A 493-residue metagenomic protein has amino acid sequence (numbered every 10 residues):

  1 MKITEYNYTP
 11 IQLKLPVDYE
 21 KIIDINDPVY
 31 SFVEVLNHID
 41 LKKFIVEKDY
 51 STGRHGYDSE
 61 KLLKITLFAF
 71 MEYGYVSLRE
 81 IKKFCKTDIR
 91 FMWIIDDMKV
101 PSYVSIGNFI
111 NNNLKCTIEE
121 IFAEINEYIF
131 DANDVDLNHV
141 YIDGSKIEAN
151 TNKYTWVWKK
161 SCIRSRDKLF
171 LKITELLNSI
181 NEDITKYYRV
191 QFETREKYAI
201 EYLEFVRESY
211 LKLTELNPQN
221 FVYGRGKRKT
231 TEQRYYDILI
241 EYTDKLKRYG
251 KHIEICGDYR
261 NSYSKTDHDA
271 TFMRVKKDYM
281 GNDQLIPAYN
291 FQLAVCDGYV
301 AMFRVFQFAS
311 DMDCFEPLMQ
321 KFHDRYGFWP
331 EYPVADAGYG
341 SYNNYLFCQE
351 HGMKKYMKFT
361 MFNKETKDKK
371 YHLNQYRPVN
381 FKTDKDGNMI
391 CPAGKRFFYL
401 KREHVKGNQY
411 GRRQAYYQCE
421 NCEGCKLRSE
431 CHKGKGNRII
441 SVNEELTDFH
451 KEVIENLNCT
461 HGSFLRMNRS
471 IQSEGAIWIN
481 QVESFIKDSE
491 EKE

Functional and structural regions predicted by a protein language model:
M1-I3, D49-G53, H461-L465: A ubiquitous short alpha-helical element
M1-Y30: Hydrophobic alpha-helical membrane-insertion signals
I11-L15, I45, I89, F130 (+1 more regions): Short hydrophobic/aromatic segments of transmembrane alpha-helices and their interfaces
I25-K64, F70, E444, F449: Basic, short loop/linker segments at the boundary and entry of helix-turn-helix/winged-helix-like folds
K43-G53, M92-M98, Q481: Short amphipathic helix-turn modules centered on a small-residue break
R54-K86, W93, F109: Detector for short helical micro-motifs
G74-K86, K99-E493: Anion-binding and metal-coordination hotspots
